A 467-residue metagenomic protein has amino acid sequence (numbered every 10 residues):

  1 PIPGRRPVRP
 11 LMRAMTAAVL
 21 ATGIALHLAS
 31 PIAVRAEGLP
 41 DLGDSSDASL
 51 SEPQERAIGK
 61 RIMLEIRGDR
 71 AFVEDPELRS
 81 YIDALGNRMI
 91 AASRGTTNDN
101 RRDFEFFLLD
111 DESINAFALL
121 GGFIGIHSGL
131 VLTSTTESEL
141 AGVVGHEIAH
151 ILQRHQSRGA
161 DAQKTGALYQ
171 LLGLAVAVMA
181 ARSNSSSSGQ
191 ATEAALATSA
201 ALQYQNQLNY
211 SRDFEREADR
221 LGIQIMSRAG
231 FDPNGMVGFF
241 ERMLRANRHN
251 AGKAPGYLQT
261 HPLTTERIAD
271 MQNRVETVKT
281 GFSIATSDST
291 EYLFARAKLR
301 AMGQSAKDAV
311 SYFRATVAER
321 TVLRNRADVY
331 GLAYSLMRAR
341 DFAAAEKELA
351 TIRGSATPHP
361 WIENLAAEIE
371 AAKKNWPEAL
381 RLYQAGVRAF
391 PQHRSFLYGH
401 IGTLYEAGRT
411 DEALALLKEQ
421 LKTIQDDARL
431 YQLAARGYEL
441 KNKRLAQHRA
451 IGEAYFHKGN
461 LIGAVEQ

Functional and structural regions predicted by a protein language model:
R5, L11, M15-F117, Y204 (+11 more regions): Hydrophobic or amphipathic, alpha-helical segments that drive membrane association/targeting
L42-S46, A57-K60, F72, S80 (+7 more regions): Extracytoplasmic and endomembrane cell-envelope/extracellular-matrix remodeling and assembly machinery
G125-G142, L208-Y210: Short pre-active-site segment immediately N-terminal to the catalytic Zn-binding motif
I126, G142-H150, R154, A218: Active-site recognition of the HExxH zinc-binding catalytic motif
H127, V329, I362-E363, L397 (+2 more regions): Canonical tetratricopeptide repeat
S138, I148-T165, S183: Catalytic Zn2+-binding segment of zinc metalloproteases
L168-S183, A194-L202: Membrane-active amphipathic alpha-helices enriched in small hydrophobic residues
